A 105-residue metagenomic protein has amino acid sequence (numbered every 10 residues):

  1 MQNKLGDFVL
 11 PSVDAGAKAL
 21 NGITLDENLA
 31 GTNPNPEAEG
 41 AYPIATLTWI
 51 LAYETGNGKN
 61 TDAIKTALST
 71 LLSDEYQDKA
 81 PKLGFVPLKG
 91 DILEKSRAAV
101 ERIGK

Functional and structural regions predicted by a protein language model:
M1-T70, D74, L83-K105: Flexible, solvent-exposed loop/hinge segments that line or gate ligand/substrate-binding clefts
